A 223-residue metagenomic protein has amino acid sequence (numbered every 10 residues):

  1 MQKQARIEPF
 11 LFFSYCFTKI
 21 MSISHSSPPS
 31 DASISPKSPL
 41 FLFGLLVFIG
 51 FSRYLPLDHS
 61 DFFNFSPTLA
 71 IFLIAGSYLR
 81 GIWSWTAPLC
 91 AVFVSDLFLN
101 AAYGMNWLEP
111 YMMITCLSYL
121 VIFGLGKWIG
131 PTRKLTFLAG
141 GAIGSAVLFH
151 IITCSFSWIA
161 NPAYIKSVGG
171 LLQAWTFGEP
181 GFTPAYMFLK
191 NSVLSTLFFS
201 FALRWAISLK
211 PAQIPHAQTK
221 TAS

Functional and structural regions predicted by a protein language model:
Q2-L11: Positively charged N-terminal leader segments that act as targeting/secretion signals
S22-D31, A212-S223: Short, charged juxtamembrane terminal tails flanking transmembrane helices
S22-T86: Hydrophobic transmembrane alpha-helices
L45, W85-S95, L138-A146: Central hydrophobic cores of alpha-helical transmembrane segments in multi-pass integral membrane proteins
F51, I74-I82, V121-R133, W205-P211: Structural signal for the C-terminal ends of transmembrane alpha-helices and the immediately following loop
S52-N64, C90-W128: Interfacial aromatic-anchored transmembrane helix boundaries in multi-pass membrane proteins
R133-A212, H216: Membrane-embedded alpha-helical hairpins and interfacial helices in multi-pass inner-membrane proteins
